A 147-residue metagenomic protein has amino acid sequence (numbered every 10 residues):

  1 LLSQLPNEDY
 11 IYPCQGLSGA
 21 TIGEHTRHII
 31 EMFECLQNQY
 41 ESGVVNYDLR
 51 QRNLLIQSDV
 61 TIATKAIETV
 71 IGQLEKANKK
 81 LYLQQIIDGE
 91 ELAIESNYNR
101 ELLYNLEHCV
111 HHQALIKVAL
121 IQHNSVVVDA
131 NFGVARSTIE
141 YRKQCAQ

Functional and structural regions predicted by a protein language model:
L1, I29, L36, A63-V70 (+2 more regions): Amphipathic alpha-helices that form helix-helix packing interfaces
L1-Y10: N-terminal leader/capping segments at the start of a protein or of a new domain
I11-L49, E91-G133, T138-I139: Short, contiguous alpha-helical
S42-L81: Helix-adjacent hinge/juxtasegments
K76, K80-I87, I94: Mid-chain, well-packed structural core segment of small domains
Q144-Q147: Ser/Thr/Pro-rich, acidic low-complexity intrinsically disordered regulatory segments
